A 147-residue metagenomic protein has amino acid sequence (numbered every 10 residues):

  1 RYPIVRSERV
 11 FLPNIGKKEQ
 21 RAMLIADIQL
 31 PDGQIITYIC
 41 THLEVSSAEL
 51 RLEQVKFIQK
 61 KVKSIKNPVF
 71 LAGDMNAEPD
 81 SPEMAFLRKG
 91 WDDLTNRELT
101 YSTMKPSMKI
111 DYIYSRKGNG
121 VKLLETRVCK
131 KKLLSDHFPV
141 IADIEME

Functional and structural regions predicted by a protein language model:
R1-I35, G120, R127-K130: Structured beta-strand-rich core segments of catalytic domains in phosphoester-bond hydrolases
V5-F11, E49, V62-F70, M75-E147: Metal-dependent phosphoester-hydrolase catalytic domains
R9-G16, T41-E49: Surface-exposed cleft-lining segments at the edges of enzyme active sites
Q20-L24, T37, Y112, F138-V140: Short beta-strand micro-motifs in enzyme catalytic cores
A22, L52-Q59: Charged helix-capping and loop-helix junction motifs
A26-D27, Y38-T41, F70-A72: Short, conserved beta-strand edge motifs with alternating hydrophobic and charged residues
L30, H42, I144-M146: Short beta-strand segments enriched in hydrophobic/aromatic residues within well-folded beta-rich domains
Q34, K56, E145-E147: N-terminal, active-site-proximal structural segment of metallo-dependent hydrolase catalytic domains
